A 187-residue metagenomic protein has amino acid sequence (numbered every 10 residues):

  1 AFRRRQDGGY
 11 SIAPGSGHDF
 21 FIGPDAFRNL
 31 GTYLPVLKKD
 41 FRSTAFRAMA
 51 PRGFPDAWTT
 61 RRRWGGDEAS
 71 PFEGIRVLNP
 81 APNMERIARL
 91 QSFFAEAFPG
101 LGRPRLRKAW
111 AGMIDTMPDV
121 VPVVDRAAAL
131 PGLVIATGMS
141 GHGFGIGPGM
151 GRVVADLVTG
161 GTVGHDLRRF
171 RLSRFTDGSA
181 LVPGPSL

Functional and structural regions predicted by a protein language model:
A1-L130: Active-site lid/adjacent beta-loop-alpha segment flanking the redox-cofactor pocket in flavoenzymes
V121-V123, A127-L187: C-terminal lid/capping helical subdomain adjacent to the catalytic/cofactor pocket in oxidative enzymes
